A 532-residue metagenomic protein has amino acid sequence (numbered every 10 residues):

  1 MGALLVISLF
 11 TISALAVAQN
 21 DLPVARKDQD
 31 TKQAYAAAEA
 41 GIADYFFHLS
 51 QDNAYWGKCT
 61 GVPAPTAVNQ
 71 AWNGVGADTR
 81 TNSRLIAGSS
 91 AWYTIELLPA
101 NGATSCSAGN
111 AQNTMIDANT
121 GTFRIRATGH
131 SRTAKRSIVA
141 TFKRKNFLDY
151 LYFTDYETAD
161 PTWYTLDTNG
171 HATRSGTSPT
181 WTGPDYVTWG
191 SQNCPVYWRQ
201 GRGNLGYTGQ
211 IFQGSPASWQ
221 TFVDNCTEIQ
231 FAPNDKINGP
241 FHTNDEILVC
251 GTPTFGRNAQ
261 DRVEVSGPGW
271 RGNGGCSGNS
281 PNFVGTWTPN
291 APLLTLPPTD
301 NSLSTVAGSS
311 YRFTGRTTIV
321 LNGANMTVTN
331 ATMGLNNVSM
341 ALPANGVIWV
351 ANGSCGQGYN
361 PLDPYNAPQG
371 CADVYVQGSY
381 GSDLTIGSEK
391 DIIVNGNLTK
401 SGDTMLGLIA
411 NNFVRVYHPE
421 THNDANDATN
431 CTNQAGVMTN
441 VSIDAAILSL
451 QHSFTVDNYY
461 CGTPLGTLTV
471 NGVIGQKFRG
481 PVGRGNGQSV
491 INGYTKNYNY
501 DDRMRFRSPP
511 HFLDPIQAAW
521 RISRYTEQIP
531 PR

Functional and structural regions predicted by a protein language model:
M1-I7, L513, R521: N-terminal segment of the canonical double-stranded RNA-binding domain
G2-A37: Aliphatic-rich helix starts adjacent to a transmembrane/signal segment
P23-K58: Membrane-proximal N-terminal amphipathic helix
A34, A38, A127-G129, F241 (+1 more regions): OB-fold and OB-like beta-barrel modules that bind single-stranded nucleic acids
Y45-T81: Short, glycine/small-hydrophobic-rich surface segments
A54, V62, V75, A91 (+2 more regions): N-terminal periplasmic/intermembrane-space "pro-region" immediately following the signal or transit peptide
Q70-T122, L148-K400, T404-T421, A425-R532: C-terminal globular interaction/adhesion domains in large, modular proteins
D117-N146: Short, conserved structural patches
